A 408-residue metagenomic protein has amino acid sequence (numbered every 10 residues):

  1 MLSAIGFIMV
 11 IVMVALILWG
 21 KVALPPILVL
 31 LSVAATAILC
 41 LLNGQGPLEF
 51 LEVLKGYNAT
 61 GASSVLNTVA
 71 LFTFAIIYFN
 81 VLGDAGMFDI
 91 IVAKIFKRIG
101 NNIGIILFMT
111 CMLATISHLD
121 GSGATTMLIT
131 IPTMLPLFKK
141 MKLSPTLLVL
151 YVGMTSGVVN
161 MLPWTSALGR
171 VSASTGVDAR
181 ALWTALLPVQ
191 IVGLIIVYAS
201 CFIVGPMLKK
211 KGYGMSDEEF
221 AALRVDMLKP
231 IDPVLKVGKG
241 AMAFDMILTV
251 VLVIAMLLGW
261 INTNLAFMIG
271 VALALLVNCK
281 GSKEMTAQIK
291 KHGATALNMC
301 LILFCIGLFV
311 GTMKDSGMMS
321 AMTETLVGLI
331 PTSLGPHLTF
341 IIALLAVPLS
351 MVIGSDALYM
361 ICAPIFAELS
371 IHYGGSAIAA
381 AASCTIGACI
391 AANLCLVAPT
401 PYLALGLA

Functional and structural regions predicted by a protein language model:
M1-A4, A62-T68, I95-M109, K140-L148 (+4 more regions): Membrane-interfacial loop-to-helix junctions in multi-pass transporters
M1-L2, W19-K21, L54-N67, A179-P188 (+4 more regions): Interfacial loop-to-helix junctions that mark the boundaries of transmembrane helices in multi-pass membrane
S3-M9, A35-L39, N43, T184-Q288 (+1 more regions): Long, contiguous bundles of hydrophobic transmembrane helices that form the permeation core of multi-pass
V14-V22, F79, L113-S122, G153-V159 (+4 more regions): Transmembrane alpha-helix interface/packing and boundary motifs in multi-pass membrane proteins, characterized by
P26, V53-D89, T115, N264-L265 (+2 more regions): Core transmembrane alpha-helical segments of multi-pass membrane transporters/permeases
L71-F74, I99-T133, L329-I378, C384-C389: Hydrophobic alpha-helical transmembrane segments of multi-pass integral membrane proteins, predominantly secondary
I90-V92, A124-L137, T165-T175, A321-E324 (+2 more regions): Re-entrant/interfacial helical elements at transmembrane boundaries that shape and gate the permeation pathway
P136-L223, I231-V234, S376, A380-G387 (+2 more regions): Membrane-core helix-loop-helix motifs of multi-pass transport proteins
